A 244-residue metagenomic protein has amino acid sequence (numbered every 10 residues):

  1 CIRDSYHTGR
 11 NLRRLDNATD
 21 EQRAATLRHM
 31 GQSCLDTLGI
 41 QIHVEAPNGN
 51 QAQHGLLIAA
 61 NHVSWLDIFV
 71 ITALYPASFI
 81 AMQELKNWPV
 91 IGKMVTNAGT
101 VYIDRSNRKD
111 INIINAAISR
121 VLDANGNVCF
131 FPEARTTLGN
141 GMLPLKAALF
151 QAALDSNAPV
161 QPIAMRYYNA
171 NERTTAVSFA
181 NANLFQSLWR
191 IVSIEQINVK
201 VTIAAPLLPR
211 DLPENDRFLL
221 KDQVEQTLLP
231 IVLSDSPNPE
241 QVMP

Functional and structural regions predicted by a protein language model:
C1-S5: Conserved small/polar residues in nucleotide/adenosyl-binding loops
H7-N17, R23, L35-L38, A52-R108: Catalytic core of membrane glycerolipid acyltransferases/transacylases, capturing the structured, soluble-facing
G55-L57, N127-F131, P159: Residue-level preference for the first positions of well-ordered beta-strands
M82, I103, F131, I163-M165: Generic beta-sheet signal
I91-K93, N140-N215, D235-P239: A cross-family acyltransferase "interaction/gating" segment
Y102-D104, A204-L212, Q223-T227: Polar-ligand-bearing catalytic/cofactor-coordination segments of membrane-embedded or membrane-tethered inner-membrane
V121-F150: Catalytic-site beta-strand/loop segments enriched in glycine and acidic/polar residues
